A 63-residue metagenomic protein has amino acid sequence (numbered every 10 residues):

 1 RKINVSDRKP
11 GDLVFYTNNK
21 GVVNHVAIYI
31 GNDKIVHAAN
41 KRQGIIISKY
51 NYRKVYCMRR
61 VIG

Functional and structural regions predicted by a protein language model:
R1-P10: Catalytic cysteine-centered active-site loop
K2-I3, T17-H25, Y29-G63: Aromatic- and glycine-rich peptidoglycan recognition patches
